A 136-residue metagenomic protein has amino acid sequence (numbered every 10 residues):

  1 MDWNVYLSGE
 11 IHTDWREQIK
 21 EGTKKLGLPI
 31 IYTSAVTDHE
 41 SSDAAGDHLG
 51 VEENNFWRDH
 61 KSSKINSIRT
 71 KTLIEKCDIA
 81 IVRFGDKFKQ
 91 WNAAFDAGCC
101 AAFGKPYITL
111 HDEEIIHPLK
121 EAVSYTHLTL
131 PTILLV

Functional and structural regions predicted by a protein language model:
V5-I19: N-terminal beta1-alpha1 ligand-phosphate binding loop
H12, I116-L119: Catalytic phosphate/metal-binding cores of nucleic-acid and nucleotide-processing enzymes, i.e., regions that mediate
P29-S42: A short beta-strand-loop structural module common to alpha/beta enzyme folds
E40-W57: N-terminal beta-loop-helix "entrance" segment that forms/cooperates in small-molecule cofactor or anionic ligand
F56-I79: TIR-domain catalytic/interaction hotspot
K87-C99: Conserved TIR/SEFIR loop-to-helix hotspot centered on a Trp-containing motif with a nearby acidic residue
F103-Y107: A short helix->loop->beta-strand "cap" motif at the edges of active sites that frequently abuts
T126-T132: Conserved small/polar residues in nucleotide/adenosyl-binding loops
